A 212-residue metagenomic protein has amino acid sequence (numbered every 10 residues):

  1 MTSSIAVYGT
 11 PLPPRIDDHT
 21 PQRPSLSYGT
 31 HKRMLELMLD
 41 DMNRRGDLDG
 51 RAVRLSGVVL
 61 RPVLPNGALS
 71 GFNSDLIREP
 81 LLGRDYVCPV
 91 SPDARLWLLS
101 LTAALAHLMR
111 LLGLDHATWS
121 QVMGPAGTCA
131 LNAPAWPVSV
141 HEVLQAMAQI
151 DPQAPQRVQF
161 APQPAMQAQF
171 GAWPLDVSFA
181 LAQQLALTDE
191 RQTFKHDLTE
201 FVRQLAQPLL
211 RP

Functional and structural regions predicted by a protein language model:
M1, V7, R51-G57, W97 (+1 more regions): Structural signature of the Rossmann-like NAD(P)-dependent dehydrogenase/reductase core
T2-S25, V63: Active-site "gating" loop of Rossmann-like NAD(P)-dependent oxidoreductase/epimerase domains
V7-Y8, V58-L60, A104, V138: Conserved sequence/active-site signature of Rossmann-fold short-chain dehydrogenase/reductase
T10-L12, R23-R51, S56, P80-L82: Active-site Tyr-X1-5-Lys
P24-H31, P65, L69, N73 (+1 more regions): The catalytic Tyr-centered alpha-helix of NAD(P)H-dependent dehydrogenases
M34, M38, M42, F72 (+3 more regions): Hydrophobic alpha-helix immediately C-terminal to the catalytic Tyr-X-X-X-Lys motif of short-chain
L55-P65, D75-L99, R110: A conserved pocket-lining segment of Rossmann-fold NAD(P)-dependent short-chain dehydrogenase/reductase
P89-P92, W97-P212: C-terminal substrate-binding subdomain of Rossmann-fold SDR/epimerase-dehydratase oxidoreductases
